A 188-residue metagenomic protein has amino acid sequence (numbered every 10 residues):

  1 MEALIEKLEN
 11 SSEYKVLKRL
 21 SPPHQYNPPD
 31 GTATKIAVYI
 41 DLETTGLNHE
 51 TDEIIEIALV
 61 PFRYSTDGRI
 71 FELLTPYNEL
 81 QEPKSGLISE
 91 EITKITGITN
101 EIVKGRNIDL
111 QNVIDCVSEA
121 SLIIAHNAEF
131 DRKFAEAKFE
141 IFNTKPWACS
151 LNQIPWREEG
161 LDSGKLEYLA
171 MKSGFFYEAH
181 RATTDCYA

Functional and structural regions predicted by a protein language model:
E2-W147, N152, E159-H180: Conserved non-catalytic scaffold segment of RNase H-like nuclease domains
T183-A188: Acidic, divalent-metal-coordinating active-site segment for phosphoryl/phosphodiester hydrolysis, typified by short
